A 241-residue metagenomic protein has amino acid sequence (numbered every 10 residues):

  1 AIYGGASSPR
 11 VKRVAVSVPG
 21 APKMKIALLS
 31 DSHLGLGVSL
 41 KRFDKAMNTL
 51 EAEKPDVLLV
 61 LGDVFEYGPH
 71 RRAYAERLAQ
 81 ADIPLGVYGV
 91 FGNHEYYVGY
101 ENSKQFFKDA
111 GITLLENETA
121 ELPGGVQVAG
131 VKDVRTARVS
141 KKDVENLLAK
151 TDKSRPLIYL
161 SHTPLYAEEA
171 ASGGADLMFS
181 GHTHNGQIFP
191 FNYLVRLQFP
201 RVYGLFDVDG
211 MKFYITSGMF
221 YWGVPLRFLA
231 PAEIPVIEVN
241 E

Functional and structural regions predicted by a protein language model:
A1-K25: Acidic, histidine-bearing metal-coordination/catalytic regions of metal-dependent phosphoesterases
S17-E241: Soluble catalytic domains of enzymes that build or remodel membrane lipids, polysaccharides, and related
